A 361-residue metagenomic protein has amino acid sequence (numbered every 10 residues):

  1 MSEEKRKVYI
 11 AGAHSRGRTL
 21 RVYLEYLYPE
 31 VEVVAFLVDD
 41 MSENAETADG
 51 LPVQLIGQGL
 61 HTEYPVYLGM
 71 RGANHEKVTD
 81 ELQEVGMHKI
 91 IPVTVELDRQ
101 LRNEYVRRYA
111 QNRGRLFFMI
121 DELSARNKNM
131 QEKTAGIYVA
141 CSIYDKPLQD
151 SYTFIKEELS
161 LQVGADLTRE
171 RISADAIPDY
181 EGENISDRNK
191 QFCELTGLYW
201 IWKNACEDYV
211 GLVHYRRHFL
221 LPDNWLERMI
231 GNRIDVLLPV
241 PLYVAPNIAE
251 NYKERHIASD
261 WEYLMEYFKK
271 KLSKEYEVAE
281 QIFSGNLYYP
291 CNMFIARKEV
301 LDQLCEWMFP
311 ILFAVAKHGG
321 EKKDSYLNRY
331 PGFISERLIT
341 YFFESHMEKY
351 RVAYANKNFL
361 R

Functional and structural regions predicted by a protein language model:
S2-K7, E63, N129-G136: A short, charged/proline- and glycine-enriched loop that marks the coil->beta-strand transition at the N-terminal
E4-L24: Glycine-rich adenosine-cofactor-binding loop
R6-Y9, E32-V34, E63-Y67: Short active-site oxyanion
I10-S15, V38-D40, Y67-A73, T94-E96 (+2 more regions): Structural motif
V22-L24, V78-E81, W200, N224-L226: A short acidic, amphipathic alpha-helical/loop segment
Y28-T47: NAD(P)-binding Rossmann-fold cofactor-contacting core
M41-F117: Phosphate-bearing ligand-interacting subdomains that bind or position ATP/ADP/UDP/GDP/NAD(P) or nucleotide-linked
R107-R361: ER/Golgi luminal nucleotide-sugar-dependent glycosyltransferases, focusing on the catalytic module
